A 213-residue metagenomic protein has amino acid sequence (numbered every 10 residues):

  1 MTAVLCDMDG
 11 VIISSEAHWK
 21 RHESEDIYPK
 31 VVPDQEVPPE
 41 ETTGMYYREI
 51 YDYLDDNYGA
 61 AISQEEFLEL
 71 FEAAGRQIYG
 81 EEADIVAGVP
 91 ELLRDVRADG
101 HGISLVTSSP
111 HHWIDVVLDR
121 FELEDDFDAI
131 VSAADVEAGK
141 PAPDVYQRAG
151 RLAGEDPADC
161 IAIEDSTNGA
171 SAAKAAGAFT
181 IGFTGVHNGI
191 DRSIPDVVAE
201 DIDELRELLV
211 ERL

Functional and structural regions predicted by a protein language model:
M1-H101: N-terminal helical cap/lid subdomain that shapes the substrate entry/recognition surface in HAD-like hydrolases
M1-T2, R94, P110-H111, D115-L213: Asp-based, Mg2+/Mn2+-dependent phosphohydrolase catalytic module
D9, V32, A73-G75, S104 (+3 more regions): Homeobox/homeodomain signature
V11, T107-S109: Conserved phosphate-coupling serine/threonine residues in phosphotransfer and NTP-handling enzymes
S14, L105, I163-E164: Short beta-strand scaffold positions
E40-E41, E82, S104-T107, D135-V136 (+1 more regions): A generic secondary-structure micro-motif detector that highlights 1-2 residue hydrophobic/ambivalent hotspots embedded
G80-D84, S108, A176-G177: Short, flexible loop segments at the rims of nucleotide/cofactor-binding pockets, characterized by
G102-S104, F179: Proline-centered loop/turn at the N-terminus of a beta-strand
